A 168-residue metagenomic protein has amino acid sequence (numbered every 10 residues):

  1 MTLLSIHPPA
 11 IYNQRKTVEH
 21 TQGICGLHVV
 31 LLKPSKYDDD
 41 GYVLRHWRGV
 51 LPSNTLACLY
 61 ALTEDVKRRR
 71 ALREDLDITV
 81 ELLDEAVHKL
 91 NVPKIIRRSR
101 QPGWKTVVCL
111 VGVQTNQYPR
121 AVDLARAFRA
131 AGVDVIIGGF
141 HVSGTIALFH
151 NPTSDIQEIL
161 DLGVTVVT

Functional and structural regions predicted by a protein language model:
L4, P52, L72, V167-T168: RNA-binding accessory domains that recognize and position tRNA/RNA substrates
I6, I11-R15, E19-L51: Short glycine-rich His-centered loop
D38-H46, R70, A147-S154: Low-complexity, polar-biased intrinsically disordered regions enriched in Pro/Ser/Thr/Gly
H46-E64: Short catalytic helix/loop segments, enriched in acidic residues and glycine and frequently bearing histidine
L62-T63, E74-T168: Glycine-rich beta-alpha loop elements in corrinoid/cobalamin-binding modules across cobalamin-dependent enzymes
K67: Conserved hydrophobic residues forming the short capping helix/wall of the S-adenosyl-L-methionine
